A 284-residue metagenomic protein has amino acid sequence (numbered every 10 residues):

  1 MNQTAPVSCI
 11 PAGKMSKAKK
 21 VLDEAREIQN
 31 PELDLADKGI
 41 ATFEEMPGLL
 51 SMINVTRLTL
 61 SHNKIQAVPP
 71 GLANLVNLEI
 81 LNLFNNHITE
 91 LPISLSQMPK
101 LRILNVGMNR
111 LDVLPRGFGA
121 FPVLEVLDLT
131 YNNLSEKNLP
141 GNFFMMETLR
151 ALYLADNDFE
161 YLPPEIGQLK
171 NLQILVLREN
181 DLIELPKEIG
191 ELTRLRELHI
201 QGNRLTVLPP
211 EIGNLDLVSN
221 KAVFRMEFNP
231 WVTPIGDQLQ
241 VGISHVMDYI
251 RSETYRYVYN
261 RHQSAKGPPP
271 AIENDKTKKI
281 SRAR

Functional and structural regions predicted by a protein language model:
M1-Y153, P164, I174, P210-R284: The feature captures the LRR N-terminal capping module
D156: Histidine/lysine/aspartate-rich catalytic loop segments that bind and position anionic ligands
E165-L217: Structured C-terminal portions of repeat-based eukaryotic scaffold domains
